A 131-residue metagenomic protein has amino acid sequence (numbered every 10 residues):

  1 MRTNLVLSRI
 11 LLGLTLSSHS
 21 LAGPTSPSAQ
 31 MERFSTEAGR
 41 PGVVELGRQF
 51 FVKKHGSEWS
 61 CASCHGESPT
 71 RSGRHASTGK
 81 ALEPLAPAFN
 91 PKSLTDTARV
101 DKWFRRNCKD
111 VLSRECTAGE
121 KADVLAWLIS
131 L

Functional and structural regions predicted by a protein language model:
M1-I10: Bacterial N-terminal signal peptides that target proteins for export
S17-S20: N-terminal signal peptide c-region/cleavage motif recognized by signal peptidases
G23-H55: Electrostatic cytochrome c docking/interface patches
A38-P41, H55, L94-A98, R114-G119: Soluble non-cytosolic domains of exported or imported proteins
E58-S68, V124: The canonical Cys-X-X-Cys-His
G73-K80: Short cysteine/histidine-rich zinc-coordinating motifs and their immediately flanking basic loops
E83-A98: Short microdomains enriched in Cys/His and/or Lys/Arg
D101-L131: C-terminal capping alpha-helices of c-type cytochrome domains
